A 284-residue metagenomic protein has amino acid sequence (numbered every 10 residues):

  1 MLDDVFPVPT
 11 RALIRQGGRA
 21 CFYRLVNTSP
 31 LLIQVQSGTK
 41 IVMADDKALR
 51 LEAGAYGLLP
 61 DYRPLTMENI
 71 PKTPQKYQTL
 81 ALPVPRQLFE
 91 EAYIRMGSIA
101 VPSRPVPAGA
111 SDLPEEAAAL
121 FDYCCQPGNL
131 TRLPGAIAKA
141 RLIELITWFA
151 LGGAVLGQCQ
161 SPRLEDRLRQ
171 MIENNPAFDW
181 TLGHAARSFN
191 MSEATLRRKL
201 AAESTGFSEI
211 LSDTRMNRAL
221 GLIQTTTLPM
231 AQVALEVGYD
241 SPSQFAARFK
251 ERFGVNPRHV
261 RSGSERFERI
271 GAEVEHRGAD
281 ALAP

Functional and structural regions predicted by a protein language model:
F6-P102: N-terminal regulatory/effector-sensing and dimerization cores that precede helix-turn-helix DNA-binding domains
G38, G54, L196, A219 (+1 more regions): Short hydrophobic/aromatic patches on the structural cores and recognition surfaces of FHA
A81, P114, L133, K139 (+4 more regions): Intrinsically disordered, low-complexity terminal tails and linkers in eukaryotic proteins, enriched in charged/polar
M96-I146, G152: Amphipathic alpha-helical segments enriched in hydrophobic/aromatic residues interleaved with Lys/Arg
E116, R141, Q160-L168, L211-R215: N-terminal positioning helix adjacent to the helix-turn-helix/winged-helix DNA-binding module
D122-P134, L145-G157, R169-T181, L200 (+3 more regions): Basic, amphipathic alpha-helical hairpins
D179-L211, L228, A234-V260: Basic/polar phosphate-binding segments, predominantly the helix-turn-helix DNA-binding elements of transcriptional
A202-S241, S262-P284: Terminal helix-turn-helix DNA-binding modules in bacterial transcription factors
